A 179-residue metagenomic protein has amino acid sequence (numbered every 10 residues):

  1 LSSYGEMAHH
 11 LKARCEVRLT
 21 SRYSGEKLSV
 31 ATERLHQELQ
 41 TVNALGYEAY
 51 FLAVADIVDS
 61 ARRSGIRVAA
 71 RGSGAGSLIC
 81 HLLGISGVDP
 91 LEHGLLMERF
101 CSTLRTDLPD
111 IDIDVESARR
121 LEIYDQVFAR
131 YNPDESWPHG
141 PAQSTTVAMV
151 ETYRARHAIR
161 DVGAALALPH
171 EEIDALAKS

Functional and structural regions predicted by a protein language model:
L1-S179: Alpha-helical scaffold/interaction cores of sigma-54-like transcription cofactors and many family A DNA polymerases
